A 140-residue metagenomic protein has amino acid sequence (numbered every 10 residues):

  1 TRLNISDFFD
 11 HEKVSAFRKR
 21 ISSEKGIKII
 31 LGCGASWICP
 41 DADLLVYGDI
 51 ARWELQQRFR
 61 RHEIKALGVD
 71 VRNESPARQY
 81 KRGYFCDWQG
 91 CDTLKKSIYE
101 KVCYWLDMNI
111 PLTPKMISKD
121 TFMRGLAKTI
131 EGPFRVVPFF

Functional and structural regions predicted by a protein language model:
T1-V14: Long, charge-dense
N4-I5, K19-K25, R78-Y84: Short linear motifs at secondary-structure transitions and domain/linker junctions
E12-K19, R72-A77, I130-P133: A generic short-segment signal for beta-strand/edge and adjacent turn/coil regions
S15-G68: ATP-dependent NMP and nucleoside kinases share a basic, alpha-helical "lid"
R20, C33-A35, P76-R78, W105-D107: Catalytic cores of nucleic-acid editing and processing enzymes, centered on the cytidine/adenosine deaminase
A51, Q57-R61, G68-C91: Extended, regular secondary-structure scaffolds
R61-I64, Y84-F140: NTP-dependent small-molecule kinase module
